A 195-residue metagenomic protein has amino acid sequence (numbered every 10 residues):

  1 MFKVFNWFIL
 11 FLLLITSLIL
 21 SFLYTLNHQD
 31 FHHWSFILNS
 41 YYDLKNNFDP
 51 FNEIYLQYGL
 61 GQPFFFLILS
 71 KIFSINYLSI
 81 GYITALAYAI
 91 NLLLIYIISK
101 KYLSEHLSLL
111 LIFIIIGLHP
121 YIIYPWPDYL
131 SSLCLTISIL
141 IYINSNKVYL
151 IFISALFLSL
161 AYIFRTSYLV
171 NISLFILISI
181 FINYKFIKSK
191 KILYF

Functional and structural regions predicted by a protein language model:
M1, N171-F195: Perimembrane helix-loop-helix junctions
F8-S17, I187-F195: Hydrophobic alpha-helical membrane-interfacial segments at the cytosolic entry of transmembrane helices
Y24-Y41, N52-I68, I75-L78: Extracytoplasmic catalytic/substrate-binding loops of multi-pass membrane glycan-assembly enzymes
Y58, Q62, F66-S70, I80-L94 (+2 more regions): Transmembrane alpha-helices of multi-pass, membrane-embedded glycan-processing enzymes that use lipid-linked
L92-G117, S132-L133, N146-Y149: Transmembrane-helix signature of polytopic, membrane-embedded enzymes that assemble or transfer cell-envelope glycans
K100-K101, L135-I153, A161, I182-F186: Membrane-interface transmembrane helices that cradle and orient dolichyl/undecaprenyl
I116-G117, L150-T166, I172-L177: Membrane-interface alpha helices of multi-pass inner-membrane proteins
Y121-S131: Short acidic/glycine- and proline-prone juxtamembrane loop motifs at membrane-interface regions of multi-pass membrane
